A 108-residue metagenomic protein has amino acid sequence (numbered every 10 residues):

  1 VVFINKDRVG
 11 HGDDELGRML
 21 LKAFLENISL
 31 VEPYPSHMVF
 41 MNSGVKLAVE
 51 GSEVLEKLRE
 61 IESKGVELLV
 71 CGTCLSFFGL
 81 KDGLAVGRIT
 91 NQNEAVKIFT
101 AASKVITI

Functional and structural regions predicted by a protein language model:
V1-G51: Conserved mixed alpha/beta catalytic, RNA-binding, or beta-rich assembly cores of soluble enzyme, regulatory
L25, L55-R59, V96: Short amphipathic alpha-helical segments and helix-helix/interface helices
V31-E32, I61-E62, K97-T100: Solvent-exposed alpha-helices and their adjacent loops that cap or buttress functional pockets in soluble metabolic
M38, E67-L68, V105-I106: Short, well-ordered beta-strand core segments
V54-F78: A glycine-rich helix N-cap at a beta->alpha junction
N91-S103, T107: Low-complexity intrinsically disordered segments
